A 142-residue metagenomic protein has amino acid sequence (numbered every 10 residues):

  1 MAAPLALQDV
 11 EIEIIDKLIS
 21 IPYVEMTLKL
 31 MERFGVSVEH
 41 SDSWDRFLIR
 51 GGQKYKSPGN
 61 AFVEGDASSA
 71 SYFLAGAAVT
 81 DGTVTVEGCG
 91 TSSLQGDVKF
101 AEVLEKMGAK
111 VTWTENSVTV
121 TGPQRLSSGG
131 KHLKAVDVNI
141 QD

Functional and structural regions predicted by a protein language model:
M1-D142: Short, structured segments at the rim of ligand-binding sites
